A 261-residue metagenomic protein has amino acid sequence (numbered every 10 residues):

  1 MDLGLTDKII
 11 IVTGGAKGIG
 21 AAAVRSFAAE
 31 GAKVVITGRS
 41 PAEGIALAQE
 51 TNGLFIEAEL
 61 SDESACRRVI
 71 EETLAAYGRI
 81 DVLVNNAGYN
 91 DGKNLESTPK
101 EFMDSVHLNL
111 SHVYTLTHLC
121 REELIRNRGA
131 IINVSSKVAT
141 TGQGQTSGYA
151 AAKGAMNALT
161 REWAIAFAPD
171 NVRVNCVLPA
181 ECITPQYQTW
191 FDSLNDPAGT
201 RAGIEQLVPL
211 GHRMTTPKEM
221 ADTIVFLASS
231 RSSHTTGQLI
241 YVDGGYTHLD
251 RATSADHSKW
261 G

Functional and structural regions predicted by a protein language model:
M1, T141, T236-G261: Short C-terminal tail/terminal secondary-structure segment of NAD(P)H-dependent dehydrogenase/reductase domains
G14-K17, S40: Conserved glycine-rich cofactor-binding loop
R67, Y89-M103, Q145-G148, Q188 (+1 more regions): Conserved mid-core segment of classical short-chain dehydrogenase/reductases
T117, A152, T160: Active-site helix of classical SDR
E122, I165-P169, S233: Alpha-helical segment proximal to the catalytic Tyr-Lys
S136: Residue(s) in the substrate-gating loop at a strand-loop-helix junction that position the organic substrate next
C176, T184, A198-R231, T235 (+1 more regions): C-terminal helical subdomain
